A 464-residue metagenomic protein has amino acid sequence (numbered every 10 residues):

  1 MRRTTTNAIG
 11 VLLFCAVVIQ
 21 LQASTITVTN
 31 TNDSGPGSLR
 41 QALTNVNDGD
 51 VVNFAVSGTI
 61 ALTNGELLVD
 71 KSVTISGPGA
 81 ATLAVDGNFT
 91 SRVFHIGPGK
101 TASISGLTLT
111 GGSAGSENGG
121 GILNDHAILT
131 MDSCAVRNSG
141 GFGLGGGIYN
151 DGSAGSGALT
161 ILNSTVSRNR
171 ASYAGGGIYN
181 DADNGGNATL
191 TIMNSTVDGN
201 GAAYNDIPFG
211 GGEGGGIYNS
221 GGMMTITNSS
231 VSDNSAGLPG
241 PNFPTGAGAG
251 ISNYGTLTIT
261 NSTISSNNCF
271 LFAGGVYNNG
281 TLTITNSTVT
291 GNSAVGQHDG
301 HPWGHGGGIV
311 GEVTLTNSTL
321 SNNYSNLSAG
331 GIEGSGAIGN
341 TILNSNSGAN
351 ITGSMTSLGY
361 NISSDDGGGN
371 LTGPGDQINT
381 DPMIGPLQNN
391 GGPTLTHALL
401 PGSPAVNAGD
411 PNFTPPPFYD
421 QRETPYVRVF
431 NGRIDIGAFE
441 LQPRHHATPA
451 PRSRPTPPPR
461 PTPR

Functional and structural regions predicted by a protein language model:
M1-S24, T462: Sec-dependent, cleavable N-terminal signal peptides
V11, Y173, H446-A450: Alpha-helical and His/Cys-centered functional microenvironments
I19-L21, G291, G311, A438: Intrinsic disorder/low-complexity segments, especially N-terminal tails and targeting/processing regions
L21-N118, N124-A127, D132, R137 (+4 more regions): N-terminal, post-signal-peptide segments of secreted/periplasmic proteins
G119, G145, G175-G176, A273: The feature encodes a structural signal of leucine-rich repeats
H126-S133, N150-S153, A158-R168, A174 (+7 more regions): Predominantly extracellular beta-rich ligand-binding scaffolds that present long acidic/polar faces for carbohydrate
H445-P463: Ser/Thr/Gly/Pro-rich low-complexity, disordered linker/stalk segments of secreted and cell-surface proteins
